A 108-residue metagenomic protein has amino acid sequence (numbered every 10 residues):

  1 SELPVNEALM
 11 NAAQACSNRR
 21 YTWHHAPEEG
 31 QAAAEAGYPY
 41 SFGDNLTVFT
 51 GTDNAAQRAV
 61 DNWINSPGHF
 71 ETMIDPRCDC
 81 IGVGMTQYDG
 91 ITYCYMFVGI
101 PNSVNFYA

Functional and structural regions predicted by a protein language model:
S1-L9: Short acidic, glycine/serine/threonine-rich helix-capping segments at coil-helix boundaries
A8-A55: Short, surface-exposed glycine/acidic/tryptophan-bearing loops
T52-A108: Disulfide-stabilized extracellular recognition modules
